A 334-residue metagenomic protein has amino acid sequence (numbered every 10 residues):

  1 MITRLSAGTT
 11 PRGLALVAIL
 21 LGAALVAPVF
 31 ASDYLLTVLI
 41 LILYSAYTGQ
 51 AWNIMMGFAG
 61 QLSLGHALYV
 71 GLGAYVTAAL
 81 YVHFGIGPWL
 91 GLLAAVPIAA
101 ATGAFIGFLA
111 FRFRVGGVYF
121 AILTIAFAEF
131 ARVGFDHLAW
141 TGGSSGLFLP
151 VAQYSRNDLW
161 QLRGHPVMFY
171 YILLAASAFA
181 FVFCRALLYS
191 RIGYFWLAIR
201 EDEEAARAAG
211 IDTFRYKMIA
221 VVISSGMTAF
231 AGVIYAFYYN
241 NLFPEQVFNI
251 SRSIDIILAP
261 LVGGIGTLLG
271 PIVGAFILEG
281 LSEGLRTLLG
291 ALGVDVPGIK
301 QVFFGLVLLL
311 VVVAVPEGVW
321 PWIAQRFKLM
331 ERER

Functional and structural regions predicted by a protein language model:
M1-R334: Transmembrane alpha-helices and adjacent helix-loop boundaries
